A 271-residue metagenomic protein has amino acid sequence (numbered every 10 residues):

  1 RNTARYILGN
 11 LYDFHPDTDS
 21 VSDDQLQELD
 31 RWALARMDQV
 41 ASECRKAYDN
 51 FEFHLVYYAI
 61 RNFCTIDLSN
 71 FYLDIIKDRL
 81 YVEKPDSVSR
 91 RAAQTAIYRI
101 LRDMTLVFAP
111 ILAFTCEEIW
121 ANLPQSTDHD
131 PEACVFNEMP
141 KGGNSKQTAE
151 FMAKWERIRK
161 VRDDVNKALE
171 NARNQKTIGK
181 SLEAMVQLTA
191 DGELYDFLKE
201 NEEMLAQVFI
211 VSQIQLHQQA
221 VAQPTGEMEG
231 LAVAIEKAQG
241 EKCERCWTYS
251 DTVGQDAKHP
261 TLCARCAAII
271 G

Functional and structural regions predicted by a protein language model:
D13-S42, D74-A168, A172-D196, Q215-A234 (+1 more regions): Acidic, turn-prone loop/beta-hairpin segments
Y48-L55: Short helix-adjacent coil turns
E202-L216: A glycine-rich helix N-cap at a beta->alpha junction
Q239-K242, H259: Short metal-coordination and nucleic-acid-contact micro-motifs, chiefly zinc-binding Cys/His arrays
C243, C263-C266: Short cysteine-rich clusters marking metal-coordination/redox-active sites
Y249-T252, I269: Cys/His-rich metal-chelating microdomains
V253-T261: Short linker/helix segments within small regulatory modules
